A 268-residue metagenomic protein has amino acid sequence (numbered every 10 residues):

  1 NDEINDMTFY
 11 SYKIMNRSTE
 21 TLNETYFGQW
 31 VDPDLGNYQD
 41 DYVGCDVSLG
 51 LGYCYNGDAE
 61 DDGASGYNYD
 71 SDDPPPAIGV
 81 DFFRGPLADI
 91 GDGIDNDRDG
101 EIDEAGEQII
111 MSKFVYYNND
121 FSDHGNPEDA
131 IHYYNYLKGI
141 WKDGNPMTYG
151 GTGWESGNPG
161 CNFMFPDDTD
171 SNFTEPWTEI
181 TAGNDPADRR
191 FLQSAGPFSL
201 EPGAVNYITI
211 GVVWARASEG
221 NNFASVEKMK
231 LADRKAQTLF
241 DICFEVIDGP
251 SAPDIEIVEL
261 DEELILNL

Functional and structural regions predicted by a protein language model:
N1-L268: Extracellular/surface-associated beta-sandwich interaction domains
